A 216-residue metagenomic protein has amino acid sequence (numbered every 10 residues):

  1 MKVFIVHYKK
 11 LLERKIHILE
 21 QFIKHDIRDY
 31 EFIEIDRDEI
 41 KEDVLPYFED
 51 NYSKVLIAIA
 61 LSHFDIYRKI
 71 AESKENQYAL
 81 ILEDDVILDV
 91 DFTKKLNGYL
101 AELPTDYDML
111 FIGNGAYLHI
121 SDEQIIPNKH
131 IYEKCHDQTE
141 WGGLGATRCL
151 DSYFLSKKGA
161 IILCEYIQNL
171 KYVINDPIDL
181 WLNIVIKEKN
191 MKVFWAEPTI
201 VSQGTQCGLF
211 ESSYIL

Functional and structural regions predicted by a protein language model:
M1-L82, V86-L216: An acidic/histidine-cluster motif and surrounding catalytic segment that typifies divalent-metal-assisted enzyme active
